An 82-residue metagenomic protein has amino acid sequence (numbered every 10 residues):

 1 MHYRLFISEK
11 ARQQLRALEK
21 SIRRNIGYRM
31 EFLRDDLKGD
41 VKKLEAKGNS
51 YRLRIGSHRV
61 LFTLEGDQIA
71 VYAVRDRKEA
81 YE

Functional and structural regions predicted by a protein language model:
H2-R24, K38, I55-R59, T63-E82: Enriched for short, Lys/Arg-rich terminal
Y28-L53, Y81: A short, surface-exposed loop/turn module that caps and links secondary-structure elements
